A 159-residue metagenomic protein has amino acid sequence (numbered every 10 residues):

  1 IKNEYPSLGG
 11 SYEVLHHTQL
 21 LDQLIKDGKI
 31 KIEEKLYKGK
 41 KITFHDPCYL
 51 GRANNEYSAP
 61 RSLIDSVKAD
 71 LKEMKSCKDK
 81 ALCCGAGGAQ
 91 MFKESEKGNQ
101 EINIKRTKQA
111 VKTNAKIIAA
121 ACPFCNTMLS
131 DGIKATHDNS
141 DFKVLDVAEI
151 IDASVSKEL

Functional and structural regions predicted by a protein language model:
I1-L159: Iron-sulfur cluster-binding electron-transfer modules in prokaryotic oxidoreductases
